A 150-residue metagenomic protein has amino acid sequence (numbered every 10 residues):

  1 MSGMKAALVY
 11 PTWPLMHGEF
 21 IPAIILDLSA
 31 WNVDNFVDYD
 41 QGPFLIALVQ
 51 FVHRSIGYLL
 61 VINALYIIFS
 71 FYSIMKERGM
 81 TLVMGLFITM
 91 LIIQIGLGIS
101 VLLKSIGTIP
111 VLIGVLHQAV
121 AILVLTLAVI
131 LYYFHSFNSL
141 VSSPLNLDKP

Functional and structural regions predicted by a protein language model:
M1-P150: Polytopic transmembrane helical bundles with strong interfacial aromatic enrichment
